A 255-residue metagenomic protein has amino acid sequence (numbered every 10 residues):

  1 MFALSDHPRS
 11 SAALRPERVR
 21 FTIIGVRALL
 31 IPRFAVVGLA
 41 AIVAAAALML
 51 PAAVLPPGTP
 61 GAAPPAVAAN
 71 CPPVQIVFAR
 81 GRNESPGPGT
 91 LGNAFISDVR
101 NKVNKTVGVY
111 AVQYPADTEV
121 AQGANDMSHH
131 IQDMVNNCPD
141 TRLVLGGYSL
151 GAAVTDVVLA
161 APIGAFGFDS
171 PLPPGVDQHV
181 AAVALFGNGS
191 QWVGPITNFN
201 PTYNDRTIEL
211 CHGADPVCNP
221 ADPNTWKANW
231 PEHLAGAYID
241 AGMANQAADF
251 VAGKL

Functional and structural regions predicted by a protein language model:
F2-H7, E17-P64: Secretory targeting and sorting signals
L14: Glycine-rich loop/turn
A62-A68, V176: Juxtamembrane extracytosolic/periplasmic "stalk" immediately C-terminal to the first targeting helix
A69-R142, A214-G253: Active-site catalytic motif of lipid deacylating hydrolases and related acyltransferases
N125-I208, P216-V217: Serine-dependent carboxylesterase/thioesterase catalytic core of lipase-like alpha/beta-hydrolase/SGNH enzymes
C211: Residue-level detector of conserved, well-ordered beta-strand and adjacent loop positions that form binding/recognition
